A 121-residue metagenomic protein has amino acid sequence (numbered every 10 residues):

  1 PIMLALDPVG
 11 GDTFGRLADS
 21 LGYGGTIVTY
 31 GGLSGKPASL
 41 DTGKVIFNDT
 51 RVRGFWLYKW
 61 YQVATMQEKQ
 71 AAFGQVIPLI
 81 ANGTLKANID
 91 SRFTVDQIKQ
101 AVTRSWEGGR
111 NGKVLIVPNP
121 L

Functional and structural regions predicted by a protein language model:
M3, D49-T50, K113: Structural motif
M3-L6, V28: N-terminal Rossmann-like NAD(P) cofactor-binding module of classical short-chain dehydrogenase/reductase
L4, G35, N88: Short, flexible active-site loop motifs that bind/organize anionic cofactors or intermediates
D7-P8, D90: Conserved acidic functional residues
G10, T94-Q97: Short loop/turn segments at beta->alpha junctions
D12-T84, V117-L121: Glycine-rich phosphate-binding loop and adjacent beta-alpha segment of Rossmann(oid) nucleotide-cofactor-binding
A38, S91-T94: A structural signal for short, well-ordered beta-strand elements
I77, N82-S91, K99-L121: C-terminal capping/lid region of NAD(P)-dependent oxidoreductase domains
